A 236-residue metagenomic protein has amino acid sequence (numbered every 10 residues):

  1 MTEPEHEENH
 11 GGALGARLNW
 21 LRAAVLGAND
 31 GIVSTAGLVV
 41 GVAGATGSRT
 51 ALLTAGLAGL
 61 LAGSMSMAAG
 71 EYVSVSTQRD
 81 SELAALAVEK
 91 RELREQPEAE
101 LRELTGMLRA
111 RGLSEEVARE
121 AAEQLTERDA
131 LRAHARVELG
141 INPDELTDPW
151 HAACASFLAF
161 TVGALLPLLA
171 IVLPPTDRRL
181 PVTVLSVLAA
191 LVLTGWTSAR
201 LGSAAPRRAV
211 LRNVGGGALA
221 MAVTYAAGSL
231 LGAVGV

Functional and structural regions predicted by a protein language model:
M1-A23, V75-F157: Cytosol/matrix-facing amphipathic helices and coiled-coil assembly/linker segments of eukaryotic membrane proteins
M1-S74: Internal alpha-helical transmembrane segments
A24, L52-L57, A153-F157, P181-L185 (+1 more regions): Hydrophobic alpha-helical transmembrane segments
G31-A36, S156-L166: Core segments of transmembrane alpha-helices that mediate helix-helix packing or line hydrophobic substrate/ligand
Y72-S76, N142-P143, G195-A205: C-terminal ends of transmembrane helices
G163, R212-Y225: Small-residue-rich segments of transmembrane alpha-helices in multi-pass membrane proteins, especially helix faces
L166, L185, A189-A204: Transmembrane alpha-helical segments of integral membrane proteins
Y225-V236: Juxtamembrane boundary at the C-terminal end of a transmembrane helix
